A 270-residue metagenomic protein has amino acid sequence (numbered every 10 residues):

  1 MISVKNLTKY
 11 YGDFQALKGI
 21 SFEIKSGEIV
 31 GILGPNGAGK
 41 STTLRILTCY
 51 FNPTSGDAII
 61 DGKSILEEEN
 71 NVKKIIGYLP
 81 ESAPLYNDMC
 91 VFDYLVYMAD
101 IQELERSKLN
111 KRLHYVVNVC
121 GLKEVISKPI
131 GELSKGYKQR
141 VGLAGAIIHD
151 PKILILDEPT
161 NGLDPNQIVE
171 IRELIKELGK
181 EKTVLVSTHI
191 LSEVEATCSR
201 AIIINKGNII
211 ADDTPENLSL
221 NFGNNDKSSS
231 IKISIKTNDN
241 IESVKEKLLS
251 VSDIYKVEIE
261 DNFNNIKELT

Functional and structural regions predicted by a protein language model:
I2-V4, K9-N205, I209-A211: ABC transporter nucleotide-binding domains
V119-C120, E268-T270: Short secondary-structure transition/capping segments
R172-L269: ABC transporter nucleotide-binding domain
